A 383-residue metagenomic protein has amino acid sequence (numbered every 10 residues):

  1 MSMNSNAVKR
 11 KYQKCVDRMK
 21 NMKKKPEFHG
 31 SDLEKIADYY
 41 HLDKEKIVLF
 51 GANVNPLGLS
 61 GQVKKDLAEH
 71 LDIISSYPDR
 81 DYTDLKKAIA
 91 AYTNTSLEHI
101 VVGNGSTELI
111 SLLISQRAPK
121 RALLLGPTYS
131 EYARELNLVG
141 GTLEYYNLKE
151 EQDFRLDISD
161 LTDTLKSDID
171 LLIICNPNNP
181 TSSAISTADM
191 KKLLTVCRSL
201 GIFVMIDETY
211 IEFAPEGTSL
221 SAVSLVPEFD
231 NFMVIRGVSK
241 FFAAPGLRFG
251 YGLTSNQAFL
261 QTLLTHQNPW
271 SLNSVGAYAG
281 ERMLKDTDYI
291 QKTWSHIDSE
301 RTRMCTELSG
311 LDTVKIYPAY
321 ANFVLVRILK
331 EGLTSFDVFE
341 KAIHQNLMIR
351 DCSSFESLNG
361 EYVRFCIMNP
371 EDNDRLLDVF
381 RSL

Functional and structural regions predicted by a protein language model:
N4-A7, A188, H344-L347, S354-L383: PLP-dependent enzyme catalytic core of the Aspartate aminotransferase-like
N4-S76: N-terminal "arm"/small-domain region of PLP-dependent enzymes with the aminotransferase-like
L59-S60, D81, N231-Y317: PLP-dependent aminotransferase class I/II
P78, A90-L112: Short loop-beta-helix segment that forms the pyridoxal 5′-phosphate
Q116-I174: PLP-dependent aminotransferase-like
V139, S199-L200, F229, Q345: Helix C-cap/helix->beta junction micro-motif
E150-A214: Active-site phosphate-binding strand-loop segment of PLP-dependent enzymes
D298, L311-Q345: Conserved PLP-binding catalytic core of the aspartate aminotransferase-like
